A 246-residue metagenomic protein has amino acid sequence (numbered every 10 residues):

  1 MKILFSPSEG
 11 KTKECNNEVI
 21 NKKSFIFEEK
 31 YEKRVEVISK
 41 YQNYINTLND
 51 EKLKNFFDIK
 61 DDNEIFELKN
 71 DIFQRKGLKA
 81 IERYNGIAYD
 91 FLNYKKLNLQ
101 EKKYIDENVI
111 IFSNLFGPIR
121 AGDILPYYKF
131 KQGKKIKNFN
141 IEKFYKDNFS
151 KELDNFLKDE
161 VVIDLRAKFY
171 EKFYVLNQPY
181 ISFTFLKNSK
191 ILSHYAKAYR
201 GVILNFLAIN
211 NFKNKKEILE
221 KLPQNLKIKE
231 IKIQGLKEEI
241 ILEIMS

Functional and structural regions predicted by a protein language model:
M1-L4, V19, I240-S246: N-terminal targeting and processing segments of secreted/endomembrane and organelle-targeted proteins
M1-S6, V161-D164: Short hydrophobic beta-strand segments
L4-K96: Active-site helix-to-loop segments that bind/position phosphate- or nucleotide-bearing substrates and donors across
Y94-S246: Internal, well-folded beta-alpha domain core
